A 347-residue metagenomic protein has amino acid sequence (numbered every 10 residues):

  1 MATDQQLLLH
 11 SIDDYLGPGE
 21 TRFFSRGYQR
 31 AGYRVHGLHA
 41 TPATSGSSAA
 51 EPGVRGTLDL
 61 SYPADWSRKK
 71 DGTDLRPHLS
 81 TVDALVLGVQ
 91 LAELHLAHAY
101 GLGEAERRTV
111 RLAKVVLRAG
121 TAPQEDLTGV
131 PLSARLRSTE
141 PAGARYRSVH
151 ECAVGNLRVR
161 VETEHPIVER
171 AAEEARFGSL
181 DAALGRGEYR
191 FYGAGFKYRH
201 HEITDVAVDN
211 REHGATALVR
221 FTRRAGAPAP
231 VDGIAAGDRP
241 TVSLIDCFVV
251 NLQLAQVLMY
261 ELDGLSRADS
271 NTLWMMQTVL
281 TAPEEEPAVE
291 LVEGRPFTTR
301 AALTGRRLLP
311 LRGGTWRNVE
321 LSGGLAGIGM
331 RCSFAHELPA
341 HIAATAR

Functional and structural regions predicted by a protein language model:
M1-G19, S133-F191, T298-R347: HotDog/MaoC-like acyl-thioester-processing domains
M1-G72, E164-V242: Non-catalytic linker/capping segments at the edges of enzyme domains
P63, D74-P77, T222-R224, V249-Q253 (+1 more regions): RNA-interacting cores
K70-D83: DNA polymerase sliding clamps and clamp-related checkpoint/processivity subunits
P77-S80, P240, L244: Alpha-helix N-cap/helix-initiation motif
V82-L96, L244-M259: Short, structured motif recognition centered on aromatic/hydrophobic residues
A84-G88, A113-V115, H150, V250 (+3 more regions): One face of beta-strands
A92-R137, V257-T304: Hydrophobic beta-strand-centered segment that forms part of the acyl-chain substrate-binding groove
